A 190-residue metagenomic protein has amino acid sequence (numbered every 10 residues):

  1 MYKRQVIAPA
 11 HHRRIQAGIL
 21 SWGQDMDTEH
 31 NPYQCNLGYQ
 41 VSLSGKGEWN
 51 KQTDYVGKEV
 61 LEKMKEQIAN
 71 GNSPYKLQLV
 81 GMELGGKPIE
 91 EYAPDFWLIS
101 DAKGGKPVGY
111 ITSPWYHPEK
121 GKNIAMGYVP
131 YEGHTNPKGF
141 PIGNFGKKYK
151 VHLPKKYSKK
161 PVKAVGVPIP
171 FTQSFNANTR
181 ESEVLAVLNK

Functional and structural regions predicted by a protein language model:
K3-K190: Conserved, structured C-terminal
